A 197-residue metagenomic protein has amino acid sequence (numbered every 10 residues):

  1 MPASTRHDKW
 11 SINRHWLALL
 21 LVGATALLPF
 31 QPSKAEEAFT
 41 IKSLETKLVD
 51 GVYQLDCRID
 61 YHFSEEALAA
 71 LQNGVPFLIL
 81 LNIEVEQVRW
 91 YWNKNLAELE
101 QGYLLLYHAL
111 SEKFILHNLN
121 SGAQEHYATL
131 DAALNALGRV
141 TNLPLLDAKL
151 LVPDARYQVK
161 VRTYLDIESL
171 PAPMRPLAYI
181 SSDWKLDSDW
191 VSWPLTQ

Functional and structural regions predicted by a protein language model:
M1-I12: N-terminal secretory signal peptides that target proteins for export/translocation
W16-P29: Bacterial N-terminal signal peptides
F30-A35: Sec/Tat signal peptide C-region and signal peptidase I cleavage site
E45-D56, A67-V75, W92-K94, K149-V152: Short, solvent-exposed beta-strand/turn "edge" segments of beta-rich domains on protein surfaces
L48, I59-E65, I79-R89, A109-S111 (+2 more regions): Beta-strand elements of well-folded, non-transmembrane domains
L55-I59, A109, N120-G122, A132-A148: A beta-strand/beta-hairpin structural motif
A67-D131: Structured domain cores in non-transmembrane regions
A148-Q197: Glycine-rich, aromatic-bearing surface loops/beta-hairpins
